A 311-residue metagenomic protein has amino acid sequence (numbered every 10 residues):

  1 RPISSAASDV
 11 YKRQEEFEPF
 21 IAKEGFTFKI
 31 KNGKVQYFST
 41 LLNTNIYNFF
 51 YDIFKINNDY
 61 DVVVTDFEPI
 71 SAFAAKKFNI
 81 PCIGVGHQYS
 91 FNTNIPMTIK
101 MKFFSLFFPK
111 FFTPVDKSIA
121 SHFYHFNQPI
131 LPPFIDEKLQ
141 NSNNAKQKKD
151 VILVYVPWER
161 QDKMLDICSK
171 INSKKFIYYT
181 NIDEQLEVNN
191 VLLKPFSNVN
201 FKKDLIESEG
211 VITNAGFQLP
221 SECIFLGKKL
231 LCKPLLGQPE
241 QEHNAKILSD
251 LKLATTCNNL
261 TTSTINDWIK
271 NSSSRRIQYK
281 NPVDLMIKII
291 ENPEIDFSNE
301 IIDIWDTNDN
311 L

Functional and structural regions predicted by a protein language model:
R1-A7, Y11: Single conserved hydrophobic/aromatic residue that forms the stacking wall/gate of nucleotide- or nucleobase-binding
R13-D61, N266-N271: Phosphate/nucleotide-donor binding subsite
N57-L106: Conserved nucleotide-sugar donor-interacting segment of glycosyltransferase catalytic cores, predominantly GT-B
V62-P69, A74, G84, D204-H243: A donor-sugar binding/catalytic signature common to diverse glycosyltransferases and related nucleotide-sugar
T93-Q161, Y179-N181: A nucleotide-sugar donor-handling region in carbohydrate enzymes
D136-G210: Donor-nucleotide binding loops and adjacent catalytic segments primarily of GT-B fold Leloir glycosyltransferases
L219-P220, I224-S273: Catalytic binding pocket for nucleotide-activated donors in carbohydrate/polymer assembly enzymes
N266-L311: C-terminal amphipathic helix plus adjacent low-complexity, charged tail appended to glycosyltransferase catalytic
